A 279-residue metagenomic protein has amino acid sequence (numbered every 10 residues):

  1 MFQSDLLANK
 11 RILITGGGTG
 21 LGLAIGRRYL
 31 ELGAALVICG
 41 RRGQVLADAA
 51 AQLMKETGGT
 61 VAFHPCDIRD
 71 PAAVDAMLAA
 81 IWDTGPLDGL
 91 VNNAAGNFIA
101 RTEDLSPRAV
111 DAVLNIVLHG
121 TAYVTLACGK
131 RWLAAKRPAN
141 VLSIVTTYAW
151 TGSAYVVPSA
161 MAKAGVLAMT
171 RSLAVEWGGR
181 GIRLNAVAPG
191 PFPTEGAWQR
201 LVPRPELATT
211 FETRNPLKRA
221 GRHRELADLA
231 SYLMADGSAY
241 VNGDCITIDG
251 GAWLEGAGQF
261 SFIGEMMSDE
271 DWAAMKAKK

Functional and structural regions predicted by a protein language model:
R11, G16-G20: Conserved glycine-rich cofactor-binding loop
V91, G178, R183, V241-G243: Short, small/polar-rich loop/turn modules that mediate ligand/substrate recognition or access, typified
R101-T102, S106-L114, L207, F211: Substrate-binding pocket helix/loop in short-chain dehydrogenase/reductase
T125, A162, T170: Active-site helix of classical SDR
K130, V175-G179, A239: Alpha-helical segment proximal to the catalytic Tyr-Lys
G179, P189-R214, E255-K279: A glycine/serine/threonine-rich, flexible loop-to-helix segment that serves as the NAD(P) cofactor-binding "lid"
R219-I248, W253: C-terminal substrate-recognition "lid" of short-chain dehydrogenase/reductases
